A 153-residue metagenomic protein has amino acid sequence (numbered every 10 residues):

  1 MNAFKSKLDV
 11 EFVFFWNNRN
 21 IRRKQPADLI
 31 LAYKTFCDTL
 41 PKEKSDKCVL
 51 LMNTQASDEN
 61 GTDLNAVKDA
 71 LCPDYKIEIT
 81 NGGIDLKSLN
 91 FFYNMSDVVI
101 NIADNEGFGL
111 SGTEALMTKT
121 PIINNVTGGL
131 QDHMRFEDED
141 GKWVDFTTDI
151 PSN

Functional and structural regions predicted by a protein language model:
K5-K24, I30-Y33, L50-L51: Conserved donor-binding/catalytic core segment of Leloir-type glycosyltransferases
K44-L64, G82: Glycosyltransferase donor-sugar binding loop
G61-K87, D140: Nucleotide-activated donor-binding/catalytic signature segment of Leloir-type glycosyltransferases, i.e., the conserved
F91-S96: Short alpha-helical donor nucleotide-sugar binding micro-motif in glycosyltransferases
D97, K119, V126: A short alpha->beta transition loop at the rim of the catalytic pocket in nucleotide-sugar-dependent
D104: Aromatic "clamp/platform" in nucleotide-sugar-dependent glycosyltransferases that forms part of the donor/acceptor
G109-G112, L130: Short glycine/serine-rich donor-binding loops of glycosyltransferases
P121-N124, M134-R135, G141-T148: Short hydrophobic beta-strand element within catalytic cores of glycosyltransferases and related nucleotide-activated
